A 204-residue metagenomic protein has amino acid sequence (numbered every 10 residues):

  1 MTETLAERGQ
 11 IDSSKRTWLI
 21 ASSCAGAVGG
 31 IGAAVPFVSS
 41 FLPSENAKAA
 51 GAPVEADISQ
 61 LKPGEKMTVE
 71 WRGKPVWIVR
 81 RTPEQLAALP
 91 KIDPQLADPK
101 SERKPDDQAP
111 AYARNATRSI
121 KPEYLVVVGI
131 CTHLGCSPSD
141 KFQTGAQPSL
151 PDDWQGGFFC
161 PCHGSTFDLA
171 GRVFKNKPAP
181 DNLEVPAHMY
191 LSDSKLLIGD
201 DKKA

Functional and structural regions predicted by a protein language model:
M1-T4: N-terminal intrinsically disordered, acidic low-complexity segments at the extreme N-terminus
A6-G26: N-terminal secretory signal peptides and thylakoid transit peptides that target proteins across membranes
C24-P36: Hydrophobic cores of alpha-helical transmembrane segments in multi-pass integral membrane proteins
A33-V54: Aromatic-capped interface at the extracytoplasmic side of an N-terminal signal-anchor transmembrane helix
A52-P63: Membrane-cytosol interface motif
I58, W71, V79-R80, V128 (+2 more regions): Pocket-edge structural micro-motifs
G64-A113: Extracytoplasmic/periplasmic/luminal assembly and interaction segments in envelope/secretory/respiratory proteins
P94-A204: Rieske [2Fe-2S] iron-sulfur-binding domain
